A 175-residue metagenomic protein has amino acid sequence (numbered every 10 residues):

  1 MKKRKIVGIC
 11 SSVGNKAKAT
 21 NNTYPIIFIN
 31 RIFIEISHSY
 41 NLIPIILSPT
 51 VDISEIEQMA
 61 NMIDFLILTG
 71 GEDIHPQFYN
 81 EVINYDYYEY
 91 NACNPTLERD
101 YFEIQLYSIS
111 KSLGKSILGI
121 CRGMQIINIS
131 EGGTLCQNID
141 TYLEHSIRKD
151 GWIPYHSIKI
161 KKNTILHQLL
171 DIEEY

Functional and structural regions predicted by a protein language model:
M1-I120, I129-S130, T134-C136, D140-L169: N-terminal beta1-alpha1 cap of cysteine-dependent amidohydrolase-like domains
G123: Conserved SAM-binding loop
D171-E174: Catalytic cores of DNA base-excision repair glycosylases
